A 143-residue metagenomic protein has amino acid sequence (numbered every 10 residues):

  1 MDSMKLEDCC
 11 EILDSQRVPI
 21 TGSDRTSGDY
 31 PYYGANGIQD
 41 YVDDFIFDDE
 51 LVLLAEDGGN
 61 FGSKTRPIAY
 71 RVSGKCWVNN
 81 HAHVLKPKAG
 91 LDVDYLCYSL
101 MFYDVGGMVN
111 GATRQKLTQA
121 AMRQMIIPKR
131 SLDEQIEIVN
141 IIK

Functional and structural regions predicted by a protein language model:
M1-R17, G22-G34, Q124-K143: Non-catalytic DNA-recognition/assembly elements of restriction-modification systems
L13-R17, F61, D104-G107: Short amphipathic alpha-helical segments enriched in hydrophobics
P19-I20, D40-V42: Generic recognition of flexible, low-complexity loop/linker segments
G34-N36, D44-M101, N110-T113, T118-M122: A short beta-sheet element
S99-D104, S131-E134: Long, well-ordered alpha-helical segments
G107-V109, I136: Helix-centric, low-specificity signal for extended rod-like, repetitive segments
